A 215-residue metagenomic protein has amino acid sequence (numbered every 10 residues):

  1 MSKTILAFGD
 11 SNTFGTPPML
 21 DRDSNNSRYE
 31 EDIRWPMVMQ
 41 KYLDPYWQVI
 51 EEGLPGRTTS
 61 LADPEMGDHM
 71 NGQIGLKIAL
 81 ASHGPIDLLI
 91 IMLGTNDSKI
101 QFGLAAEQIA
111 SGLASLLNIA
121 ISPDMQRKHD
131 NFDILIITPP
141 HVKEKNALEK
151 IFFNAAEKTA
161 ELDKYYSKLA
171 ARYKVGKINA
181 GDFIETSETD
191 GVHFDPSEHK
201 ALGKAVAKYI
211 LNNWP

Functional and structural regions predicted by a protein language model:
M1-L54, S60, E65, A79-A81: Serine-esterase "nucleophile elbow" of acetyl-processing enzymes
M37, M70-P215: Alpha-helical cap/lid subdomain in secreted, periplasmic, or secretory-pathway luminal O-acyl-processing enzymes
G53-G56, I136-T138: A general secondary-structure junction signal
G56-T58, T186-S187: Short secondary-structure capping/turn micro-motifs that flank functional sites
